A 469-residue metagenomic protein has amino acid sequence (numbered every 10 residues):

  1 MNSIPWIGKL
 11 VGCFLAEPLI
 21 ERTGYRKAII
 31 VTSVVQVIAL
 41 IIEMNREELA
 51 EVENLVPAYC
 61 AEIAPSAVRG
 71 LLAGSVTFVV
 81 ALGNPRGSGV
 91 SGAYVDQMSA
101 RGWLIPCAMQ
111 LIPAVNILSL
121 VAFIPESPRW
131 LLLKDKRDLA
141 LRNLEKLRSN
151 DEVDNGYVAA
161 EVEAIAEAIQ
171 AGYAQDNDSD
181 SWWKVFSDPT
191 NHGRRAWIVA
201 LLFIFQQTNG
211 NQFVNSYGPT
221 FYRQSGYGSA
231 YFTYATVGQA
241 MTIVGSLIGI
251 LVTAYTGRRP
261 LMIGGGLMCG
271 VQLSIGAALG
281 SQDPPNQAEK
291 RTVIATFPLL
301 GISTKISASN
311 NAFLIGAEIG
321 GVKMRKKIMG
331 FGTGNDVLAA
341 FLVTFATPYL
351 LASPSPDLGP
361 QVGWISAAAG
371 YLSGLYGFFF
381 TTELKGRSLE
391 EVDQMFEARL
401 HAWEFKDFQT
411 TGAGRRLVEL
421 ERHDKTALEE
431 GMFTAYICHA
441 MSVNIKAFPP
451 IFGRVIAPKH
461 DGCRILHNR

Functional and structural regions predicted by a protein language model:
M1-E145, Q170-R469: Alpha-helical transmembrane bundle of multi-pass membrane proteins
L147-A159: Short intracellular "coupling" helices and adjacent cytoplasmic loop segments at the cytosolic face of multi-pass
V158-D176: Cytosol/matrix-facing amphipathic helices and coiled-coil assembly/linker segments of eukaryotic membrane proteins
